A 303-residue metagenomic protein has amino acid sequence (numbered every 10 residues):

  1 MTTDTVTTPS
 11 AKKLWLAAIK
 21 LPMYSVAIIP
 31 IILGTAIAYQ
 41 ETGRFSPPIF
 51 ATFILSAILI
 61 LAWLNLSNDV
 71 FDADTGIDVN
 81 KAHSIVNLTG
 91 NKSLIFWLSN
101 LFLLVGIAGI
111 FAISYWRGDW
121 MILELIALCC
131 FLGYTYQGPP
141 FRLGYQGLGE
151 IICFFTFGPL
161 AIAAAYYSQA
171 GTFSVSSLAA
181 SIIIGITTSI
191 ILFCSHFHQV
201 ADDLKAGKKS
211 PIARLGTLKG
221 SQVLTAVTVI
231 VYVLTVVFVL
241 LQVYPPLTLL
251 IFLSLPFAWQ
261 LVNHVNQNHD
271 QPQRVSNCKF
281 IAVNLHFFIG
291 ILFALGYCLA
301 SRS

Functional and structural regions predicted by a protein language model:
M1-P48, T52, P140-L143, G149 (+1 more regions): Topogenic membrane-insertion module of multi-pass membrane proteins
T8, V86-V175: Intramembrane alpha-helical segments
S25-G34, S84-N87, I151-Y166, A213-T217 (+1 more regions): Small-residue-rich segments of transmembrane alpha-helices in multi-pass membrane proteins, especially helix faces
I32, T42-S67, L123-F131, S174-C194: Membrane-embedded alpha-helical segments that form the functional core of polytopic membrane enzymes, especially those
L59-K81, I190-I212: Acidic (Asp/Glu-rich) catalytic motifs at the cytosolic membrane interface
N80-G118, P211-Y244, V283-I289: Multi-pass membrane catalytic core of lipid/isoprenoid biosynthesis enzymes
C153-V200, A206, L218-S221: Functional transmembrane core segments of multi-pass inner-membrane proteins
L240-A300: Extended hydrophobic alpha-helices typical of membrane-associated regions
